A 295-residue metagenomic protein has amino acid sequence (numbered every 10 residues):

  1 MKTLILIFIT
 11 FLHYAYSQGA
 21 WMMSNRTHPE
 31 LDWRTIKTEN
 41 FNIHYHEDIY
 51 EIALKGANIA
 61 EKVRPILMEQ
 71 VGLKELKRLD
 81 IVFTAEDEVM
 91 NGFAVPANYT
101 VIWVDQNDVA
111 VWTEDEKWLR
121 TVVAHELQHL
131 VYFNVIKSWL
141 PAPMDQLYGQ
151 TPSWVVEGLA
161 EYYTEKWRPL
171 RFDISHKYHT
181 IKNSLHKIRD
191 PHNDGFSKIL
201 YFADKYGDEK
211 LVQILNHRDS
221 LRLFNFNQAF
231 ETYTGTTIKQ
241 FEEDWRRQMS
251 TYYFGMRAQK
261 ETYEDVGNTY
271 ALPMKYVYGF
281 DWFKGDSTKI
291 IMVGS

Functional and structural regions predicted by a protein language model:
T3-L12: Sec-dependent N-terminal signal peptides
S17-Q146, P152: Juxtacatalytic substrate-recognition/specificity segment
M23-H28, P96-V104, V111-L130, N134-E264 (+1 more regions): Acidic/His/Gly-enriched intrinsically disordered linker/tail segments that often contain short helix/coil "MoRF-like"
I81-F83, N216, W282: Hydrophobic/anchoring residues in structured secondary elements
T84, L272-M274: A short catalytic or substrate-binding loop motif that flags glycine-/basic-rich loops and adjacent residues that bind
W118, Y276-Y278: Beta-rich catalytic cores
D173, K177, M274, V293-S295: A flexible loop/linker signature enriched in serine peptidases of the S9 family
W282-G285, I291-S295: Beta-strand C-termini and the immediately following turn/loop, strongest in propeller blades
